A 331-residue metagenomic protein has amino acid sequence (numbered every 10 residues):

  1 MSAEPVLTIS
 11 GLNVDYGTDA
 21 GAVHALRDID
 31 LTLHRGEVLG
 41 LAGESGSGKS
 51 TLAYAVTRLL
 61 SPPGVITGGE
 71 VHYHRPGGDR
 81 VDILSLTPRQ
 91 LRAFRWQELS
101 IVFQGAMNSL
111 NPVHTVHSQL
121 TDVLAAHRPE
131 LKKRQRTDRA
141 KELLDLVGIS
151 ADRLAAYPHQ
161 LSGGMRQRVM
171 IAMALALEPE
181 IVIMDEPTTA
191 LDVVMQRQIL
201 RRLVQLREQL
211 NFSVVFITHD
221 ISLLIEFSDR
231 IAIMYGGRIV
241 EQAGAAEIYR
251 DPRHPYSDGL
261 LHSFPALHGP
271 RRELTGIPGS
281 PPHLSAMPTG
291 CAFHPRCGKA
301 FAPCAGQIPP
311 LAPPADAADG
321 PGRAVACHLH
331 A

Functional and structural regions predicted by a protein language model:
P5, R80, L154, Q242-A331: Short catalytic/signature loops enriched in Gly
E44, R58, I181-I183, P187 (+1 more regions): P-loop NTP-binding/switch modules centered on Walker-like glycine-rich loops
H74, D122, R134-D152, Q205 (+1 more regions): Conserved ABC ATPase "signature" region
G77-S100, A126, K133, E247-P252 (+1 more regions): ABC ATPase NBD coupling module
Y157-L161, M165: Conserved ABC ATPase signature
A176-E180: A short, proline-enriched helix->beta-strand linker immediately N-terminal to the Walker B motif in ABC-type P-loop
